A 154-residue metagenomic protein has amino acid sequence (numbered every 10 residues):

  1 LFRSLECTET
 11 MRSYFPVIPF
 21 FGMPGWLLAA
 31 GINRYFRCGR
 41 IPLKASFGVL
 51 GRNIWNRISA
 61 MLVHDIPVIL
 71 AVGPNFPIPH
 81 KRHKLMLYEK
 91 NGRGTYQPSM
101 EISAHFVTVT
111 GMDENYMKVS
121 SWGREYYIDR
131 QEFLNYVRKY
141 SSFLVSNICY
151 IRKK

Functional and structural regions predicted by a protein language model:
F2-I66: Cysteine-nucleophile protease catalytic domains, especially the papain-like/related folds used in DUB/UBL proteases
R37, N75, E114: Residue-level marker of positions within ordered structural domains that often coincide with functionally constrained
V63, K81-K154: Noncatalytic regulatory segments and standalone regulatory/sensor domains
V68-A71, T108: Short, hydrophobic/aromatic-rich beta-strand segments within well-structured domains
A71-P77: Generic short beta-strand segments
